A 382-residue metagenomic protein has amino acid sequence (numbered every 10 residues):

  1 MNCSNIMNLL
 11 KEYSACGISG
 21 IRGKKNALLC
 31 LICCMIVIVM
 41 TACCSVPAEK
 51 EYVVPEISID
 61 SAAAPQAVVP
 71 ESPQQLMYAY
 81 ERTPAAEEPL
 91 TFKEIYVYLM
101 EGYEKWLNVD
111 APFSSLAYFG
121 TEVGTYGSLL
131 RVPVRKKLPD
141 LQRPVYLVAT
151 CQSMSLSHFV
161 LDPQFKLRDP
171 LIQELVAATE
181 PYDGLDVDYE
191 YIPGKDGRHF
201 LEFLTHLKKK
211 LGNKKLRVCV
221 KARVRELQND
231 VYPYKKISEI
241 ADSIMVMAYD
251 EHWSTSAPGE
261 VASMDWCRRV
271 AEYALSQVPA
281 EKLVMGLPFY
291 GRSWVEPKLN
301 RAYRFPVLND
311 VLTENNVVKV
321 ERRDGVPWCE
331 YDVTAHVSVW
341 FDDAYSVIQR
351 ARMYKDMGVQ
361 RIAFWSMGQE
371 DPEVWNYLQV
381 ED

Functional and structural regions predicted by a protein language model:
M1-G23: N-terminal secretory signal peptides that target proteins for export/translocation
K25-I36: Sec-dependent N-terminal signal peptides
T41-A42: C-terminal motif of bacterial Sec signal peptides marking the signal peptidase cleavage site
E51-V109, T150-C151: Boundary/entry segment of secreted carbohydrate-active catalytic domains
P73, L287-M353, V374, D382: Glycan-binding loop/region signatures in secreted carbohydrate-active enzymes
A86-G102, N108-P112, G120-M264: Chitinase-like catalytic core of GlcNAc-active glycosidases
L116, V187, I244, M285 (+2 more regions): Conserved, mostly hydrophobic/aromatic
R350-D382: Acidic/aromatic/glycine-rich contiguous surface patches that form carbohydrate-binding/processing clefts and analogous
